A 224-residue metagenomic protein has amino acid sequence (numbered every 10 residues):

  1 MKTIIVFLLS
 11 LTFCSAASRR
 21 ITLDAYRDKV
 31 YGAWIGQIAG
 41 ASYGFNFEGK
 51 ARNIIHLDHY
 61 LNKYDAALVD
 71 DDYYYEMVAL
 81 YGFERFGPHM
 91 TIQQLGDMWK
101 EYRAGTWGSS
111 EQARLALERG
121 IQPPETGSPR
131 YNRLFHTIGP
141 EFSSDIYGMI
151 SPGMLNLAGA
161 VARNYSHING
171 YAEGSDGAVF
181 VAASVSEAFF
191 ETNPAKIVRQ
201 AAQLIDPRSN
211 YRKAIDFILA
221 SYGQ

Functional and structural regions predicted by a protein language model:
M1-I4: Positively charged n-region of N-terminal signal peptides that target proteins for export
V6-A17: Hydrophobic h-region of N-terminal signal peptides that target proteins for export in Gram-negative bacteria
S18-G44: Mature N-terminal segment immediately following signal peptide/propeptide cleavage in secreted/periplasmic
I21, Y26, V30, S128-R133 (+3 more regions): Accessory "access/gating" subregions that flank catalytic or transport cores
A39, V78-G87, I146-S151, A182-E187: Well-ordered alpha-helical scaffold segments within catalytic/enzyme domains
F45-V78, F83, H89-S110: Active-site-surrounding "flap" and adjacent substrate/cofactor-binding loops of secreted or lumenal enzymes, prototyped
L68-D71, I138, S151-P152, G159 (+1 more regions): Aromatic-lined, polymer-binding surfaces characteristic of secreted/periplasmic polysaccharide-degrading enzymes
G87-M154: Extracytoplasmic mature domains of secreted/periplasmic and thylakoid-lumen proteins
